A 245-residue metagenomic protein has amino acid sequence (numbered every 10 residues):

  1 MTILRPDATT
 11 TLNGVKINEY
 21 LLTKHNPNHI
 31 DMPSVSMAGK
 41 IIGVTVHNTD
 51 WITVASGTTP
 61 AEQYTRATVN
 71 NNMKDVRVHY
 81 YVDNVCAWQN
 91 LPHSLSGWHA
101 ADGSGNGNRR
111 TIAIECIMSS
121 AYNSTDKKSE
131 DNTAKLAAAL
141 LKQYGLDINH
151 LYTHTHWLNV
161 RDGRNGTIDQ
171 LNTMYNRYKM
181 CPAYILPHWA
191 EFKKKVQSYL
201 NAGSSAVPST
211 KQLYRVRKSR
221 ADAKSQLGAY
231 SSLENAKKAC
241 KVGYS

Functional and structural regions predicted by a protein language model:
M1-G107: N-terminal catalytic cores of peptidoglycan-degrading enzymes
M1-L22, P33-A38, S119-S209: Basic/polar, cationic surfaces and motifs that engage anionic cell-wall and phosphate/carboxylate ligands
K40-G43, K74-V78, N84-W88, N108-I112 (+4 more regions): Loop/turn elements at helix/coil->beta-strand transitions in domains of secreted/extracellular proteins
T49-D50, S96, G107-Y122, A138: Cell-envelope and extracellular/periplasmic
I52, A67-N70, H93, A101 (+3 more regions): Structured segments of extracytoplasmic/periplasmic soluble domains in secreted or envelope-associated proteins
P208-S225: Short aromatic-glycine-(Arg/Gly/Cys) micro-motifs in beta-strand/loop hairpins
Y230-Y244: A short, charged, amphipathic alpha-helix used as a generic interaction element across diverse proteins
